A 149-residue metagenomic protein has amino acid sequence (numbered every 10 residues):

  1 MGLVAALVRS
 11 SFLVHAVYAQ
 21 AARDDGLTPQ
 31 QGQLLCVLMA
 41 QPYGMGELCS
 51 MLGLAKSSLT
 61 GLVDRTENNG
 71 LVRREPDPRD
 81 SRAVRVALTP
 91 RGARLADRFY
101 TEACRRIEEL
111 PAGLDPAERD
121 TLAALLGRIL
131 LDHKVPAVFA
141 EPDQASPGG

Functional and structural regions predicted by a protein language model:
M1-D25, L88, G149: N-terminal leader segment of winged-helix/HTH proteins
G2, A6, L13, V17 (+3 more regions): Pre-recognition alpha-helix immediately N-terminal to the DNA-recognition helix within helix-turn-helix or winged-helix
V8, C36-A40, Y100, G127: Short, locally clustered residues in the helix-turn-helix/winged-helix DNA-binding domain
S10, V14-V17, L52, L95 (+2 more regions): Alpha-helical linker/hinge and terminal dimerization helices associated with HTH transcriptional regulators
A16-S58, V138-D143: N-terminal helix-turn-helix DNA-binding core of bacterial DNA-binding proteins
D64-G127: Charged, amphipathic alpha-helical coiled-coil/dimerization segments
A117-G149: C-terminal regulatory/oligomerization modules of transcriptional regulators
